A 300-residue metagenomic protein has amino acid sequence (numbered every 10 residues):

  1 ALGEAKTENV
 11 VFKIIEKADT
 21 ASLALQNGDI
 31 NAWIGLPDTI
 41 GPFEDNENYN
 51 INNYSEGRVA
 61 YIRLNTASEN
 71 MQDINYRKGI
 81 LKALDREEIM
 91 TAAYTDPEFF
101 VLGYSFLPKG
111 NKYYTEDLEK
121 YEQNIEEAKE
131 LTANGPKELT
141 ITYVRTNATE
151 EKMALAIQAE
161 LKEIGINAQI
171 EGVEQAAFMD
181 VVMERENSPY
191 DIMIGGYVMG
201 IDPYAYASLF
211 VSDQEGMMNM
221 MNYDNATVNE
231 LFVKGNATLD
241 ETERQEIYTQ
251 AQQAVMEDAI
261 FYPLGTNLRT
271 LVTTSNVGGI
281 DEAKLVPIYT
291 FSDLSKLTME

Functional and structural regions predicted by a protein language model:
A1-P42: Ligand-site clamp/hinge motif
A1-T7, G41-G57, I62-I74, P108-A133 (+3 more regions): Short, solvent-exposed loop/beta-turn-alpha elements that line the ligand-binding surface or hinge of extracytoplasmic
V11-I14, N31-G35, N52-N53, A60-R63 (+6 more regions): Structural recognition of the beta-strand scaffold that forms the well-ordered cores of secreted hydrolase catalytic
T20-S22, I30, T39, Y76 (+2 more regions): Short, hydrophobic alpha-helical packing/hinge segments within bilobed ligand-binding/sensory domains
I34-N46, V198-P203: A ligand-binding cleft/hinge motif common to bilobed small-molecule-binding domains
Q72-A159, E163-I164, Q250, T298: Append "and occasionally in soluble cytosolic enzymes with long acidic Gly/Pro-rich linkers
A133-M199, R269: Ligand/substrate-recognition segments at binding pockets and active sites
F232, N236, E241-M256: Short amphipathic alpha-helical coiled-coil/interface segments
